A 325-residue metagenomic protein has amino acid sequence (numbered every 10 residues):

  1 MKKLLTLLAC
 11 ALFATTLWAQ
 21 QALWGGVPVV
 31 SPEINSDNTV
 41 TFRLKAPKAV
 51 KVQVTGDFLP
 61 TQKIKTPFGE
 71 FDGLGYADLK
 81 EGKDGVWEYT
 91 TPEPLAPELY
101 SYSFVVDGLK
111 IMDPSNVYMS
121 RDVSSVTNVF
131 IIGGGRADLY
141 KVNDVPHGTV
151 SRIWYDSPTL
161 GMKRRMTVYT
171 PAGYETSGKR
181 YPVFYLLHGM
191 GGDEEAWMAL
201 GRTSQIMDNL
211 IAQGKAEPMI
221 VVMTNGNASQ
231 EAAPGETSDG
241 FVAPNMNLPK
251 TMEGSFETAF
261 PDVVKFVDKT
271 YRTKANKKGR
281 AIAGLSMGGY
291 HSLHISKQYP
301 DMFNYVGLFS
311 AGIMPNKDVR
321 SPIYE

Functional and structural regions predicted by a protein language model:
M1-Q21: Bacterial Sec-dependent N-terminal signal peptides
Q20-P28: Cleaved targeting-peptide boundary
A22, I34-Y76, K80-E325: Non-catalytic cap/lid and distal C-terminal segments of serine-dependent acyl enzymes
V29-E33: Short beta-strand segments of immunoglobulin-like
